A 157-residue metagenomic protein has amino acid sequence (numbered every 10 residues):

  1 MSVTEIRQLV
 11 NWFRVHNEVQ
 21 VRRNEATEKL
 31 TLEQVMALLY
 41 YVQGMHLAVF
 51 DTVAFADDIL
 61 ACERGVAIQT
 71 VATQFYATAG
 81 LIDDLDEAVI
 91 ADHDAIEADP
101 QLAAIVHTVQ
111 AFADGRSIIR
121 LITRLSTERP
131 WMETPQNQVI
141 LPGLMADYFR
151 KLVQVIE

Functional and structural regions predicted by a protein language model:
M1-E157: Domain-edge interaction signal
